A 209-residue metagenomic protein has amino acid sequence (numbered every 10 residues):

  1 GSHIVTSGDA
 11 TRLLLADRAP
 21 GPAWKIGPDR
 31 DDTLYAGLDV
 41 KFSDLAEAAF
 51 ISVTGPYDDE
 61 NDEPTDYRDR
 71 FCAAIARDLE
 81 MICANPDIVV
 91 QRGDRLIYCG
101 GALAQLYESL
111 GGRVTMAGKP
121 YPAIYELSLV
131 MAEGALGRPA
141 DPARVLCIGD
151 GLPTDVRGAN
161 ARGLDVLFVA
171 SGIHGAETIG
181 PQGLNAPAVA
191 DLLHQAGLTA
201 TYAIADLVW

Functional and structural regions predicted by a protein language model:
G1-W209: Asp-based, Mg2+/Mn2+-dependent phosphohydrolase catalytic module
